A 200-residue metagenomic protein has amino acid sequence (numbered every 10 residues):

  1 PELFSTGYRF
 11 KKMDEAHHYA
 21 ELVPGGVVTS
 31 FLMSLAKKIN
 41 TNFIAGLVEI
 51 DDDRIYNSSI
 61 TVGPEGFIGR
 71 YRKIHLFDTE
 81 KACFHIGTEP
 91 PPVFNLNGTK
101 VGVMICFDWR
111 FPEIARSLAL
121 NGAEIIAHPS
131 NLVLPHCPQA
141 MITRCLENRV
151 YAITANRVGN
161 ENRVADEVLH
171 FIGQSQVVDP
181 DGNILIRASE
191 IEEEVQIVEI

Functional and structural regions predicted by a protein language model:
P1-E2, N42-L47: Short beta-strand segments at enzyme active-site cores
P1-Y19: Short, conserved active-site loops that position catalytic residues or coordinate cofactors/metal ions across diverse
S5, I50-D51, V133, N160: Positions that flank functional sites
Y8-R9, D53-R54, H136, N162-R163: Short secondary-structure boundary/hinge segments and terminal tails
M13, I60, Y71-F77, Q176 (+1 more regions): Short beta->alpha transition motifs characteristic of CBS
E21-P24, S34, I50-N121, S130 (+2 more regions): Active-site catalytic loop in hydrolytic enzyme cores
G26-I44, R110-Q196: CN hydrolase (nitrilase-like) catalytic-core segments centered on the catalytic cysteine and neighboring Lys/Glu
A45-L47, S58-T61, P92, S175-V177 (+1 more regions): Short beta-strand scaffold segments in enzyme catalytic cores
